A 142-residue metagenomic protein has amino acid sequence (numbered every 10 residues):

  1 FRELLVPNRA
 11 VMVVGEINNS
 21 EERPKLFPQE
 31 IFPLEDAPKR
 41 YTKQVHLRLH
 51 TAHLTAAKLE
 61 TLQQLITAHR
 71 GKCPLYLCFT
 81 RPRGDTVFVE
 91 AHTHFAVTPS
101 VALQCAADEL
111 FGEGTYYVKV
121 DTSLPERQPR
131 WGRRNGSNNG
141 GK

Functional and structural regions predicted by a protein language model:
F1-K142: Primarily single-stranded nucleic-acid-binding OB-fold modules
